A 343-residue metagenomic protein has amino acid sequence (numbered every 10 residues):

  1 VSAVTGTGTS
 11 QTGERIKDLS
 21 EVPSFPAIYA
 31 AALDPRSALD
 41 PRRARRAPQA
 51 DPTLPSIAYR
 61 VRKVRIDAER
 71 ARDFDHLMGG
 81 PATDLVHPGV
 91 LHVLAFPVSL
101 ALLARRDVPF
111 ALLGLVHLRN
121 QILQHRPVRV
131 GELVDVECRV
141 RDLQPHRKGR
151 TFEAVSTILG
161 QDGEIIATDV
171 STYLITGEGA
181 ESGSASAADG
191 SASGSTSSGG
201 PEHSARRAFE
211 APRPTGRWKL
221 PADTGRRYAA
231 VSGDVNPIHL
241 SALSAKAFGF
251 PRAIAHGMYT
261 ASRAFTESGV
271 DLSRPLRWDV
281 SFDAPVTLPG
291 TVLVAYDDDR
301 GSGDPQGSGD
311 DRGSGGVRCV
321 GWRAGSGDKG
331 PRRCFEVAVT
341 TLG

Functional and structural regions predicted by a protein language model:
S2-D40, L100, L118, L123-L220 (+2 more regions): HotDog/MaoC-like acyl-thioester-processing domains
S2-R119, G183, G194, G199 (+1 more regions): Hot-dog-fold acyl-thioester-processing enzymes
V61, T168, P275-R277: Hydrophobic residues on conserved beta-strands that form the core of alpha/beta folds
A264-D297: A conserved acidic, glycine/proline-rich C-terminal tail/linker
